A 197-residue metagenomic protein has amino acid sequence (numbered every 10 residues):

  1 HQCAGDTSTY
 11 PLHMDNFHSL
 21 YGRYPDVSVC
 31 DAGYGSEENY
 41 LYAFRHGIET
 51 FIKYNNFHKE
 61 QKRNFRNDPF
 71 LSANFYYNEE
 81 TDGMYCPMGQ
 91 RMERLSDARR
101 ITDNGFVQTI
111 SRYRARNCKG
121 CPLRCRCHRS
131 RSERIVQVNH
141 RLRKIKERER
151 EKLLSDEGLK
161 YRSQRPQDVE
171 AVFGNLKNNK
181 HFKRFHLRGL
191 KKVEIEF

Functional and structural regions predicted by a protein language model:
H1-F197: Anion-binding and metal-coordination hotspots
